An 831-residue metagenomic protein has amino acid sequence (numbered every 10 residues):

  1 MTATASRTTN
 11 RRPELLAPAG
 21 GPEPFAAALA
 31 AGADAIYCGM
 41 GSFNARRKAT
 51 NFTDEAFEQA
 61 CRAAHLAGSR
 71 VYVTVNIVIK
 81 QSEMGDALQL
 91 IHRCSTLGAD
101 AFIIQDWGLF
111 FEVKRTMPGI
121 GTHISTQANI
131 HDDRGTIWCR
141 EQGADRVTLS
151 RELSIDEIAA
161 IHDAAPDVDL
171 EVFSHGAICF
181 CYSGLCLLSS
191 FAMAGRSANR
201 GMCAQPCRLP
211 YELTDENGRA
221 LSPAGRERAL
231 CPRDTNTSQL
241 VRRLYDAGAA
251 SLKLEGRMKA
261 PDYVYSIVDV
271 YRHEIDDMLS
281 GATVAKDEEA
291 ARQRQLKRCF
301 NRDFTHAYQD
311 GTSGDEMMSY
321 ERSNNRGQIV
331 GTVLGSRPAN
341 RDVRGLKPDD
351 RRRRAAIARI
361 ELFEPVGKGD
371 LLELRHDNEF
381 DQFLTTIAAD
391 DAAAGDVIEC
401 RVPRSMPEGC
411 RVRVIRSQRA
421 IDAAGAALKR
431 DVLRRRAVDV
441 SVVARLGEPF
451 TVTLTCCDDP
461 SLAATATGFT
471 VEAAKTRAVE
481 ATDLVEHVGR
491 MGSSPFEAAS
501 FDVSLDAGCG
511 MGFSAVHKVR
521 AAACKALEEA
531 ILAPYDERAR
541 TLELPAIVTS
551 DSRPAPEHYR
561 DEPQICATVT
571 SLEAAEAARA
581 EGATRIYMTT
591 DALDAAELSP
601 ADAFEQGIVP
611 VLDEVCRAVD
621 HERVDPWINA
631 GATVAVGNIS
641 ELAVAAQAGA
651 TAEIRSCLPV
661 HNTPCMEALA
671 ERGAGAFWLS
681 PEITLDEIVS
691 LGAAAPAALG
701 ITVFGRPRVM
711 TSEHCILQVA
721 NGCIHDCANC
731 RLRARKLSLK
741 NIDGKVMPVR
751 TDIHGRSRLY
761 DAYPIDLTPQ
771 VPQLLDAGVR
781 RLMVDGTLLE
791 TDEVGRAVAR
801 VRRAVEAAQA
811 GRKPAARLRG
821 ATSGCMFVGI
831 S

Functional and structural regions predicted by a protein language model:
M1-A30, A35-S42, C61, A67-I77 (+6 more regions): Surface-exposed amphipathic alpha-helical tracts and adjacent flexible/coil segments at the periphery of soluble enzymes
R47-E58, A63-A64: A phosphate-binding glycine/aspartate-rich beta-alpha loop in the early core of alpha/beta enzymes
H131: Active-site PLP-lysine loop of aminotransferase-like
